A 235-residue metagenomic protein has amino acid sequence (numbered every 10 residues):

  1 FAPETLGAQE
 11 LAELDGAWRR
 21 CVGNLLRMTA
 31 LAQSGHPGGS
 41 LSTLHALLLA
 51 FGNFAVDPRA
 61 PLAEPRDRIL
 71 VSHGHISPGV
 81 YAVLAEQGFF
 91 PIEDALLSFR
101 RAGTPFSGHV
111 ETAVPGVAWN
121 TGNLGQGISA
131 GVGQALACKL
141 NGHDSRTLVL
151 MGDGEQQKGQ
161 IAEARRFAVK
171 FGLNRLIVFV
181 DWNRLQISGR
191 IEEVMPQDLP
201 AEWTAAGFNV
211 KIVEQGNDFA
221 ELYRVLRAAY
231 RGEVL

Functional and structural regions predicted by a protein language model:
F1-E13: Non-catalytic, mobile gating and regulatory segments of ester bond hydrolases
W18-S34, D181-W182: N-terminal capping segment at the start of a domain
M28, S40-F171, M195, T204: Cofactor-binding active-site loop characterized by glycine-rich and histidine/acidic residues
P37, V149-M151, N209-E214: Short catalytic-loop micro-motif centered on adjacent basic/acidic residues
H143, I191-V225: Conserved thiamine diphosphate
R146, N174-I177, N209: Residues at the starts of beta-strands that form the adenosine-phosphate
K158-N183, E233-L235: A short alpha/beta connector and helix-capping loop motif
K170-Q197, E202: A short, conserved beta-to-alpha structural element at the edge of catalytic cores that scaffolds binding
